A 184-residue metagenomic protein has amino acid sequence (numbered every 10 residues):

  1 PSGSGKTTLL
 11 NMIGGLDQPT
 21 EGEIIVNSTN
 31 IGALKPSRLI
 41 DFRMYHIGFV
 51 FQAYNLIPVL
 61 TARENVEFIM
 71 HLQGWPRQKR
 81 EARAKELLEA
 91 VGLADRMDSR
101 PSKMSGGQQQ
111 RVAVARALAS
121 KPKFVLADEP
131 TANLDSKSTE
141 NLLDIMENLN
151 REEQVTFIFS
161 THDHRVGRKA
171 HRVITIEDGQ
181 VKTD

Functional and structural regions predicted by a protein language model:
P1-I176: ABC family nucleotide-binding domain
D178-D184: Conserved switch/coupling elements of ABC/ABC-like ATPase nucleotide-binding domains
